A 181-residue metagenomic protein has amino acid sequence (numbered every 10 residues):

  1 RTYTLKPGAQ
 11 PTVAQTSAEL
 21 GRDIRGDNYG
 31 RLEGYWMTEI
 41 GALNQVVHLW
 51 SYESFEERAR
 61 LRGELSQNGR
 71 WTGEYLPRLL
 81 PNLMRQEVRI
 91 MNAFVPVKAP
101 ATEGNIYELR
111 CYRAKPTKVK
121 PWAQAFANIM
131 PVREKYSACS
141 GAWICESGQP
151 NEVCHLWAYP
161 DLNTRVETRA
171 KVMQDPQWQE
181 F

Functional and structural regions predicted by a protein language model:
R1-E180: Short S/T/G/P-rich N-terminal loop/turn motif that feeds into the first structured element of a domain
